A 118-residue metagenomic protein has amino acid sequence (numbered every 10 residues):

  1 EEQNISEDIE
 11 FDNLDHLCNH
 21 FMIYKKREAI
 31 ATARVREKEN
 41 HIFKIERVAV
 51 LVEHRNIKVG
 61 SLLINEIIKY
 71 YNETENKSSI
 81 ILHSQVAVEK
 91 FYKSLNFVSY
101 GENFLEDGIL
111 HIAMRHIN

Functional and structural regions predicted by a protein language model:
E1-E7: Helix-loop element at the rim of GNAT/NAT acetyltransferase active sites that forms part of the acceptor-substrate
F11-H16: Short loop/turn motifs at secondary-structure junctions and domain boundaries
M22, E28-E37, H41-A49: Conserved beta-strand in the GNAT
E37-I45, R55, T74-N76, L105-H111: A conserved beta-turn-beta hairpin within the catalytic core of GNAT-like acetyltransferases that forms part
V50, N56-K69: Conserved acetyl-CoA-binding loop-helix of GNAT-fold acetyltransferases
L51, Q85: Residue-level recognition of the GNAT/N-acetyltransferase active site
I64, Y71-S84: Conserved GNAT acetyl-CoA-binding A-motif
I81-H83, K93, V98-A113: Conserved catalytic-core motifs of GNAT/GCN5-like acyltransferases
